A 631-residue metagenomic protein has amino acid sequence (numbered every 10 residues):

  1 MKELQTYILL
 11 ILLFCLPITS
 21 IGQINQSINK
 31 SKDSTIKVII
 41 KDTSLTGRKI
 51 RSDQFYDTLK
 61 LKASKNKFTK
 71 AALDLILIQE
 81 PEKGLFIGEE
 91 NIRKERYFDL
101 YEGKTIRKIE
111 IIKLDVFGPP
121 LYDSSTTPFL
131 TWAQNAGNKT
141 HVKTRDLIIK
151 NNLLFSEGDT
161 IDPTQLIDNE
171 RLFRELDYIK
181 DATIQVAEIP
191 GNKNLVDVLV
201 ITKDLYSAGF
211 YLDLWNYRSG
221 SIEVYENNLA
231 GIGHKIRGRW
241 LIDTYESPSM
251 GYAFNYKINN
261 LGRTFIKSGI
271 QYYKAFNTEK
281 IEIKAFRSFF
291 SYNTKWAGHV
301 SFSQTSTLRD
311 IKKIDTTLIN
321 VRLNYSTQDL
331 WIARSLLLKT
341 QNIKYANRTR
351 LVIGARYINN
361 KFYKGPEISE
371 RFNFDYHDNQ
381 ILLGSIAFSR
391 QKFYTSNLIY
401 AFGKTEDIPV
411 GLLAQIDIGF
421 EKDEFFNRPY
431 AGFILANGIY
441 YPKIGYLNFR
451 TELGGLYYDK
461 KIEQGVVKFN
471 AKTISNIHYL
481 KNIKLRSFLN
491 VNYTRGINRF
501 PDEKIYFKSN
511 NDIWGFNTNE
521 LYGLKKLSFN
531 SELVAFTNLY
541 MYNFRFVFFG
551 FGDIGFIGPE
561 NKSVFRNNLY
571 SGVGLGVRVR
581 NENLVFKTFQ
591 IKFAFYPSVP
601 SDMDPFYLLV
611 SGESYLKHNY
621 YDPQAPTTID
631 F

Functional and structural regions predicted by a protein language model:
K2-L4, S20-I462, T473-F631: Immediate N-terminus of the mature polypeptide
L9-P17: Bacterial N-terminal signal peptides
V466-V467: Amphipathic hydrophobic-ligand
